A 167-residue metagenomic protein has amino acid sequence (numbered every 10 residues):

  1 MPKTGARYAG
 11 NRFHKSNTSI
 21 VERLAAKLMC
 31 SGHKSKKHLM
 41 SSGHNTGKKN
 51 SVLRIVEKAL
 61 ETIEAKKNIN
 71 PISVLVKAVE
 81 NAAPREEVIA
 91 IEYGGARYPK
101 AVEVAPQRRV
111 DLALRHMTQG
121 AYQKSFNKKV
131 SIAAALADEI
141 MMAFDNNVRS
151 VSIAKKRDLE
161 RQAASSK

Functional and structural regions predicted by a protein language model:
M1-L53, E57-K167: Strongly charged
